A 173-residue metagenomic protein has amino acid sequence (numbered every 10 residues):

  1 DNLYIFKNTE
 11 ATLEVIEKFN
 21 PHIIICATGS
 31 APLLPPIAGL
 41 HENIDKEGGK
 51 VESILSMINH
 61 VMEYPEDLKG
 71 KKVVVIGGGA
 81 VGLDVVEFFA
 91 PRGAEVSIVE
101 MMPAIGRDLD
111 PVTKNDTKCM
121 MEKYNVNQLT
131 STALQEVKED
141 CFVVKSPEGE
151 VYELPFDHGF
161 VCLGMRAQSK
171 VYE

Functional and structural regions predicted by a protein language model:
D1, I44, P91-R92, C119-Y124: Short helix-loop-beta junction
D1-A11, E122-L134: A conserved beta-strand/loop element that lines the FAD pocket in flavoprotein oxidoreductases
Y4-I23, A27-I37, E42-N43, S53-L109 (+1 more regions): Rossmann-like dinucleotide/flavin-binding elements
E47-G49: AAA+ P-loop NTPase nucleotide-binding core of proteostasis motors
V74, M101, T117-S131: C-terminal structural cap/anchor segments
V112-D116: Charged helix-capping and loop-helix junction motifs
D140-K145: Short polybasic amphipathic segments
